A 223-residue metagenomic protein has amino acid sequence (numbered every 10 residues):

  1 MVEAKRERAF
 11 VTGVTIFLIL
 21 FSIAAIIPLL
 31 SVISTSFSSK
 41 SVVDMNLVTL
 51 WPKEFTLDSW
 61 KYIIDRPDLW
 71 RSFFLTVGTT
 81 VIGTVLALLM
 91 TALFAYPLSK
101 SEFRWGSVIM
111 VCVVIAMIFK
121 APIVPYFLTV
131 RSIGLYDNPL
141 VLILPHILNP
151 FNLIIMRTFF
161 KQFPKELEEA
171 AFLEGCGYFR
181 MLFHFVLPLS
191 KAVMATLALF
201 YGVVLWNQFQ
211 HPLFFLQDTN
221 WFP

Functional and structural regions predicted by a protein language model:
M1-P223: A hydrophobic, multi-pass inner-membrane permease signature
